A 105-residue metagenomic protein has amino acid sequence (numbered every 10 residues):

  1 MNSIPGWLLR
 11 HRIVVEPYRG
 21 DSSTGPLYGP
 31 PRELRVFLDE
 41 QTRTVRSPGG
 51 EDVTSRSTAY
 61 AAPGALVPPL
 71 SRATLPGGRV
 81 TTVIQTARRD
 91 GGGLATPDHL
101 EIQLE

Functional and structural regions predicted by a protein language model:
M1-L8: N-terminal intrinsically disordered, low-complexity, charge/repeat-rich segments that act as generic
G6, R19-E105: Short, conserved turn/kink motifs that form compact alpha/beta structural patches or helix kinks used as
L8-P17: A short, Trp-centered hydrophobic/proline-enriched beta-strand micro-motif
